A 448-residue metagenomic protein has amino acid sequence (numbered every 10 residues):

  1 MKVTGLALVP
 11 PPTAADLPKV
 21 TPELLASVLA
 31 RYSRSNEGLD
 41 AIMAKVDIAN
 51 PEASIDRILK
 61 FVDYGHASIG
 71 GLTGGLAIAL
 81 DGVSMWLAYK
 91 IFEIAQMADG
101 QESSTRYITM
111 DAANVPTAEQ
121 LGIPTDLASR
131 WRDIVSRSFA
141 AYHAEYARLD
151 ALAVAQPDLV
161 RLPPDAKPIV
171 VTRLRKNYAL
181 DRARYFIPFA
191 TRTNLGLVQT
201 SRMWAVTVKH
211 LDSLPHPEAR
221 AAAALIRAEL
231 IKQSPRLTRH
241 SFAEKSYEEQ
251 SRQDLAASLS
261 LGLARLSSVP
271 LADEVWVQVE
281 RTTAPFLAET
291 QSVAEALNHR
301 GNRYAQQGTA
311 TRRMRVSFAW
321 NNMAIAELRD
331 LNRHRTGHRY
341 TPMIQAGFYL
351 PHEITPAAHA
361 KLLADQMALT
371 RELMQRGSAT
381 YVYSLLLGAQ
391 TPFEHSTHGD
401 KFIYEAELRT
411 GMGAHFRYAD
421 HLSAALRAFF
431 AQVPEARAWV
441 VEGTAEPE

Functional and structural regions predicted by a protein language model:
M1-E448: A conserved ligand/cofactor-binding region detector
